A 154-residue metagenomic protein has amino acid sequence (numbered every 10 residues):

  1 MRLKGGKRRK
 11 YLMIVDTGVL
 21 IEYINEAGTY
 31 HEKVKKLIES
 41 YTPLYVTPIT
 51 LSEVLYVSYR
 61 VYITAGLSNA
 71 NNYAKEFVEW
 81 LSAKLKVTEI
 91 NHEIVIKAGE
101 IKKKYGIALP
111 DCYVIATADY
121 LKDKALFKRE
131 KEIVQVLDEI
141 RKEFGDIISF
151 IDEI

Functional and structural regions predicted by a protein language model:
M1-L12, I115, L121-I154: Acidic, PIN/NYN-like endoribonuclease modules and their adjacent C-terminal/linker elements
M1-V46, V61-Y73: Short, well-structured N-terminal submotif of metal-dependent ribonuclease cores
L20-I21, L51, I133-V134: A generic structural signal for short hydrophobic patches within well-formed alpha-helices
E22-I24, V57, V136: Residues that scaffold the ATP/ADP-binding catalytic core of kinase and kinase-like folds
K36-I38, V78-S82, I140-E143: Short, conserved catalytic or adaptor-binding loops enriched in Gly and charged residues
T42-L44, P48-V61, A74-K104: Mobile, glycine- and charge-enriched loop segments and immediately flanking short secondary-structure elements within
K86-A125, R129: Active-site neighborhoods of divalent-metal-dependent phosphate/nucleic-acid chemistry enzymes
